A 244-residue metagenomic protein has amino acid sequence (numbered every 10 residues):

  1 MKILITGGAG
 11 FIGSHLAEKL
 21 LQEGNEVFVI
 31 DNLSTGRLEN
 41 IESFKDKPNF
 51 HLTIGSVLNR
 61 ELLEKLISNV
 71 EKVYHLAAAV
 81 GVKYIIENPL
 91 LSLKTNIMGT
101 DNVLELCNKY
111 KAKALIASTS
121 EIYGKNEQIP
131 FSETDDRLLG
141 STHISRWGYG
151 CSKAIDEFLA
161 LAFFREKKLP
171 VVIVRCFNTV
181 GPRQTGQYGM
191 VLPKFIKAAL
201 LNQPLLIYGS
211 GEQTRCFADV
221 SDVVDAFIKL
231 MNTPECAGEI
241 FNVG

Functional and structural regions predicted by a protein language model:
M1-T179, S221: N-terminal Rossmann-like NAD(P)+-binding domain of SDR-like oxidoreductases, especially those catalyzing
R60, V82, P204, Q213-T214: Conserved catalytic core of two-component sensor histidine kinases, primarily the HATPase_c ATP-binding
C107, F164, A199, L230-M231: Hydrophobic pocket-lining residues that define ligand/cofactor binding sites across diverse proteins
E127, A154, L169, T179-P193 (+5 more regions): Glycine/proline-rich active-site loop of Rossmann-fold NAD(P)-dependent oxidoreductases
S141, E212-Q213: Catalytic Tyr-x(3-8)-Lys segment
I196: Metal-dependent nuclease catalytic cores in nucleic-acid-processing enzymes, especially RNase H-like/related
F217: His/acidic/aromatic-lined binding-pocket segments of jelly-roll/cupin-type domains and related regulatory beta-sandwich
